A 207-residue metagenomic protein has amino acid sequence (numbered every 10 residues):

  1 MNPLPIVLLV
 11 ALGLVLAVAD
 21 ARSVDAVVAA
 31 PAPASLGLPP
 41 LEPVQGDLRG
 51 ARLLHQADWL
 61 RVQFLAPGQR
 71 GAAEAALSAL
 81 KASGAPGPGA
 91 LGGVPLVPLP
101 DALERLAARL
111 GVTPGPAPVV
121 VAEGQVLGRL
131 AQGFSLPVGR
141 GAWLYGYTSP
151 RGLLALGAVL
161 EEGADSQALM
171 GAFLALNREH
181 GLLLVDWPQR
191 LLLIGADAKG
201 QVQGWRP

Functional and structural regions predicted by a protein language model:
M1-N2, L182: Solvent-exposed, well-ordered amphipathic alpha-helical segments that flank/support binding or catalytic loops
N2-L9: Sec-dependent signal peptide recognition, specifically the positively charged N-region followed immediately by
G13-P207: Acidic (Asp/Glu-rich) sequence patches and key acidic residues that form negatively charged surfaces used
